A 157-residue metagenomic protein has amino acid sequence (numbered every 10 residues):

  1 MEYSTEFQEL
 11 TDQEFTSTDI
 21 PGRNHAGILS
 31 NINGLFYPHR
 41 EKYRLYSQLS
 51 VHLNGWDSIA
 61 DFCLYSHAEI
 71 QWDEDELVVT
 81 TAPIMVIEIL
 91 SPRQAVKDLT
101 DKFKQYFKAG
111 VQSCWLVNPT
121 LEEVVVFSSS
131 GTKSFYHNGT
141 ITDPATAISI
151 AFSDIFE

Functional and structural regions predicted by a protein language model:
M1-E157: Gly/Pro/Ser/Thr-rich low-complexity, intrinsically disordered segments predominantly at protein N-termini
